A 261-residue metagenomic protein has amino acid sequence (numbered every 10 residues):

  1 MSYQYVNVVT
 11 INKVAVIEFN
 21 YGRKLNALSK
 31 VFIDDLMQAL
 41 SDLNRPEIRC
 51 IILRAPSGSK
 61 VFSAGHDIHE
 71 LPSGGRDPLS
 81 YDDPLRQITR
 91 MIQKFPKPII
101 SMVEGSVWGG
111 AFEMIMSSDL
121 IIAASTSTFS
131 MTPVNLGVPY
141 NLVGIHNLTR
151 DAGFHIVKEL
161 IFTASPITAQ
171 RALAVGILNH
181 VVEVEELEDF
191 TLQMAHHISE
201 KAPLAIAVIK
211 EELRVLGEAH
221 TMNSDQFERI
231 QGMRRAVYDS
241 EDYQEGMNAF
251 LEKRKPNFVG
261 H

Functional and structural regions predicted by a protein language model:
Y3, N248-H261: Terminal low-complexity tails and localization/encapsulation signals of metabolic enzymes
N12-N20, V31-R76, M91-S101, L120 (+2 more regions): A structural preference for short, pocket-lining loop segments at secondary-structure junctions
G65, D82, R86, G109 (+3 more regions): Glycine-rich phosphate-binding loop at the start of an alpha helix
P72-R86: A short acidic, glycine-rich active-site loop that binds or catalyzes chemistry on phosphate/adenosine moieties
I88-K94, M102, W108-I161, F190 (+1 more regions): CoA-thioester-processing core
L120, E159, T163-S165, R171 (+3 more regions): Well-ordered beta-strand positions
I122-S127, L178-E228, N257-H261: C-terminal long alpha-helix characteristic of the crotonase
